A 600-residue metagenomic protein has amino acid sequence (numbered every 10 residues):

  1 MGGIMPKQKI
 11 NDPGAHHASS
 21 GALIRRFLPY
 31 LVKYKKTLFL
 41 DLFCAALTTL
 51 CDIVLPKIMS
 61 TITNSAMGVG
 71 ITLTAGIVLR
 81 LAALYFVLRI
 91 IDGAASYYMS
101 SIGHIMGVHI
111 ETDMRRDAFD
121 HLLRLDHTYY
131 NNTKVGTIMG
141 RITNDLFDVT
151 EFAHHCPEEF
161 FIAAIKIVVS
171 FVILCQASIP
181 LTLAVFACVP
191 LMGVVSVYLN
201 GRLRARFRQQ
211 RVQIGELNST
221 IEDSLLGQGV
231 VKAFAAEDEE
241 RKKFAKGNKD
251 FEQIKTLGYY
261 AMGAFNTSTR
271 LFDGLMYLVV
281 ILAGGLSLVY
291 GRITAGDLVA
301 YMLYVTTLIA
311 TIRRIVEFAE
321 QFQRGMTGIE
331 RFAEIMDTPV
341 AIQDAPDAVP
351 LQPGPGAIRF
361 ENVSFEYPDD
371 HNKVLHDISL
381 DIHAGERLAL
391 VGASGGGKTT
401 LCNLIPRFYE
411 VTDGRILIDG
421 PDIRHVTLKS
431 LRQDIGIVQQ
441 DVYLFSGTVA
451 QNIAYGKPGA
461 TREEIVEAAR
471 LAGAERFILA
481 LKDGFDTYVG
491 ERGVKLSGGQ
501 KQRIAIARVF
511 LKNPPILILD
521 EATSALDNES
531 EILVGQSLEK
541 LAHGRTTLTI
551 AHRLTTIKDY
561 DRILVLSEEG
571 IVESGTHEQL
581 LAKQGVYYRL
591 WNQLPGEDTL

Functional and structural regions predicted by a protein language model:
P6, F43-C44, L88-G107, E158-I165 (+6 more regions): Alpha-helical transmembrane segments of multi-pass membrane proteins
G14, L23, L31, M99 (+3 more regions): Juxtamembrane loop-to-helix connectors within ABC transporter transmembrane domains
K35-K36, H127-T128, N144-A153, P157 (+10 more regions): An intracellular "coupling" helix at the cytosolic face of ABC transporter transmembrane type-1 domains
L38-Y98, C175-P180, G291-A295: Transmembrane helix-loop-helix hairpins at lipid-water interfaces of multipass membrane proteins, especially the type-1
F43, C51, L55, T74 (+4 more regions): Hydrophobic alpha-helical transmembrane segments of ABC transporter permease domains
G68-G70, T74-A83, I173-A187, L257-E330 (+1 more regions): Helix-loop-helix
L351-L600: ABC-type nucleotide-binding domain
